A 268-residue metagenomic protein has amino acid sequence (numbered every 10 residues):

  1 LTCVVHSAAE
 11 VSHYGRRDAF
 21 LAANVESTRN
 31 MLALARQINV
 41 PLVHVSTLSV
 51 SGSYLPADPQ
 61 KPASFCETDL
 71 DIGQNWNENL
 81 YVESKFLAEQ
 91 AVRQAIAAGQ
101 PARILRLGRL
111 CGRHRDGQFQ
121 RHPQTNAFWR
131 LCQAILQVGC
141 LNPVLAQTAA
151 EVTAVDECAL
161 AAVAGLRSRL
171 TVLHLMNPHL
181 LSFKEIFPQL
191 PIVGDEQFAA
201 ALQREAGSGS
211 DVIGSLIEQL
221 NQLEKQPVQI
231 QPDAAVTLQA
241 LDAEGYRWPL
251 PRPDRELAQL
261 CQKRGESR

Functional and structural regions predicted by a protein language model:
C3-A8, Y14, A19-A22, E26-L80 (+1 more regions): Conserved Rossmann-fold NAD(P)-dependent oxidoreductase catalytic core, especially the SDR/UDP-sugar
L21-A22, N77-F86, R121-T125, T148-V152: Short-chain dehydrogenase/reductase
V25-M31, S84-V92, L131: Conserved catalytic Lys-bearing alpha helix of Rossmann-like short-chain dehydrogenase/reductases
L34-V40, A88-P101, E244: A structural motif corresponding to the C-terminal end of an alpha-helix and its immediate exit/capping segment
P56-S64, R93-A150, V155-A159: NAD(P)-dependent short-chain dehydrogenase/reductase
L141-V144, A199-E244: A hydrophobic C-terminal alpha-helical subdomain
A161-Q222, A258, R264: Mid/C-terminal beta-alpha module of Rossmann-like enzyme folds, strongest in SDR-family dehydrogenases/epimerases
Q231-R268: Amphipathic terminal alpha-helices
